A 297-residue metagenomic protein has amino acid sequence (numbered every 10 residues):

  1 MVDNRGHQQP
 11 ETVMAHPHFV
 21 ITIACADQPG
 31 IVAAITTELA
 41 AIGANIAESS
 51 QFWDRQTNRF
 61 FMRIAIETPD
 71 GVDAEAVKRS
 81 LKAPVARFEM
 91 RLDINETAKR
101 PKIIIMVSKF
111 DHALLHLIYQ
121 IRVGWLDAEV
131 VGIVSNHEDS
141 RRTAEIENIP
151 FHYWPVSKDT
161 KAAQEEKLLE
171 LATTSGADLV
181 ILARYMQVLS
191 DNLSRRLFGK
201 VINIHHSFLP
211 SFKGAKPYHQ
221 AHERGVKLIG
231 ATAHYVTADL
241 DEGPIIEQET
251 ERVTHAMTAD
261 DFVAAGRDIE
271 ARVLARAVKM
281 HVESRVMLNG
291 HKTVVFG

Functional and structural regions predicted by a protein language model:
M1-T12: N-terminal amphipathic/basic-hydrophobic helices that include classical n-h-c signal peptides and signal-anchor
P10-T12, F52-G297: One-carbon transfer enzymes
A15-A26: Short glycine-/aliphatic-rich beta-strand segments at the starts of folded cytosolic domains
Q28-E48: Short amphipathic alpha-helix segments
